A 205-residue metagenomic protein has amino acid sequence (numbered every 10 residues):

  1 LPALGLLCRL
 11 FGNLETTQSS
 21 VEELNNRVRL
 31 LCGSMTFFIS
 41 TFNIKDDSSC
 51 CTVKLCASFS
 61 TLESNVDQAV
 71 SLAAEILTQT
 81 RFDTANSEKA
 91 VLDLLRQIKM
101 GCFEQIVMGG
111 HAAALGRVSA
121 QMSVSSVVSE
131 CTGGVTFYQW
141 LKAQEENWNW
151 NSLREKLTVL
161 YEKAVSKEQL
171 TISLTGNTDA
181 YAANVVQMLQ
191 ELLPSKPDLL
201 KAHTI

Functional and structural regions predicted by a protein language model:
L1-N147, K167-G176: M16 family metallopeptidases and their MPP-like homologs
M35, N149-L153, L199-I205: A short linear-motif detector with a strong N-terminal bias
L141-R154, T158-L160, L170, L189: Aromatic-residue-lined binding/catalytic grooves and analogous aromatic/hydrophobic interfacial grooves in multimeric
E162-V165: A short acidic-Thr-Gly-centered motif at the start of a beta-strand
T171-I205: An aromatic/glycine/proline-enriched structural segment found at the starts of mature extracellular/organellar domains
